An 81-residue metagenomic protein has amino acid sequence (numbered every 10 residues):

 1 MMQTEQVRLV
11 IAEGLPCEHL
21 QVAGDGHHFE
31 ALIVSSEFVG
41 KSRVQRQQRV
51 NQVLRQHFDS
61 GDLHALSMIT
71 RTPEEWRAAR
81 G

Functional and structural regions predicted by a protein language model:
M1-E18: N-proximal, solvent-exposed amphipathic alpha-helical segments enriched in charged/polar residues
G14-E30: Short edge beta-strands and adjacent turn/loop segments
A23, L32-V34, I69: Solvent-exposed beta-strand sheet faces enriched in polar/charged residues
H27-H28, E37, T72-W76: Short, internal active-site loops enriched in acidic
H28, Q47, H64: Histidine-centered active-site/metal-ligand motif
L32-Q45: A short interface-forming secondary-structure element
R43-V53: Charged, amphipathic alpha-helical segments and their flanking helix caps
N51-G81: C-terminal structural segments of small proteins and small subunits
